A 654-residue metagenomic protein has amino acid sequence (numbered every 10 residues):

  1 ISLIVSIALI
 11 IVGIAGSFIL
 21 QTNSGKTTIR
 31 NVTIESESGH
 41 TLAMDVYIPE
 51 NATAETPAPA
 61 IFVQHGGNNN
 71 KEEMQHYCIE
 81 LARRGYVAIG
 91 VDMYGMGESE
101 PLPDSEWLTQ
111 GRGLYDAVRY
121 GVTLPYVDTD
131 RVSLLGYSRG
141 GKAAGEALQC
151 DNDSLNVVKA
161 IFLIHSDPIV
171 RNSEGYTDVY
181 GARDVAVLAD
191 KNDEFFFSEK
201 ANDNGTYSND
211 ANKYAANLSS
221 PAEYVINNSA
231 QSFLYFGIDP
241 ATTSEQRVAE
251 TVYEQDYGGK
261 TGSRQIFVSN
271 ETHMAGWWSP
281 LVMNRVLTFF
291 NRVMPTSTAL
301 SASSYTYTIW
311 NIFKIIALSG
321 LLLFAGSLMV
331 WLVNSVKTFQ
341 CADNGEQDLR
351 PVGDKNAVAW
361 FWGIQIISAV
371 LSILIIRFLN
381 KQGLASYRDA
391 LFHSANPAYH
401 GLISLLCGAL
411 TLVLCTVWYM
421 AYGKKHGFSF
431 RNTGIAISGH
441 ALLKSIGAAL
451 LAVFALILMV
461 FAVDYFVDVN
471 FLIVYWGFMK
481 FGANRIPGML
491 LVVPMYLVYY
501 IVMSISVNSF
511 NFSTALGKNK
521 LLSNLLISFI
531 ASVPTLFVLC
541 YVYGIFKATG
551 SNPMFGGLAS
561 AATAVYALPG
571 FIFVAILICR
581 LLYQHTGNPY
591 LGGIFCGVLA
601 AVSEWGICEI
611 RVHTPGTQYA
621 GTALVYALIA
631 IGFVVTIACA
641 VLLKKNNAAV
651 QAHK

Functional and structural regions predicted by a protein language model:
I1-E35, A43-D45: An N-terminal hydrophobic leader/cap segment in hydrolases
S2-A8, A317-L321, G363-I364, L406-C407: Hydrophobic H-region at the start of alpha-helical membrane spans
L9-G13, L321-S327, G632-C639: Hydrophobic core segments of alpha-helical transmembrane domains in multi-pass membrane transport and ion-translocation
I14-S17, G326-V330, V370-N380: Alpha-helical transmembrane segments of multi-pass membrane proteins
K26-T306: Soluble extramembrane regions of membrane proteins in the secretory/endomembrane system
S279-L321, A325-F339: Catalytic active-site module of serine/aspartate enzymes centered on a nucleophile-bearing elbow/loop
G320-I366: Juxtamembrane interface at the cytosolic side of transmembrane helices
G363-K654: Alpha-helical transmembrane segments of integral membrane proteins
